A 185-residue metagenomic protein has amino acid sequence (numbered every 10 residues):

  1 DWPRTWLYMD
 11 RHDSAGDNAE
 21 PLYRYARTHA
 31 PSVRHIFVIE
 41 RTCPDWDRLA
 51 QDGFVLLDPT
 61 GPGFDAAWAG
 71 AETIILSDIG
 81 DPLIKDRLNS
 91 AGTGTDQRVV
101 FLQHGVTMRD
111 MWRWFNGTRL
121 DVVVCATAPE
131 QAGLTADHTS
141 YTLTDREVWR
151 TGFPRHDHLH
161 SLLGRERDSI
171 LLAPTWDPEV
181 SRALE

Functional and structural regions predicted by a protein language model:
R4-H158, E179: Active-site and donor-binding regions of nucleotide-sugar-utilizing enzymes
W6-Y8, R165-L184: Conserved donor-binding/catalytic core segment of Leloir-type glycosyltransferases
A71-L76, S161-L172: Short, surface-exposed amphipathic charged segments that create phosphate/polyanion-binding patches used for binding
